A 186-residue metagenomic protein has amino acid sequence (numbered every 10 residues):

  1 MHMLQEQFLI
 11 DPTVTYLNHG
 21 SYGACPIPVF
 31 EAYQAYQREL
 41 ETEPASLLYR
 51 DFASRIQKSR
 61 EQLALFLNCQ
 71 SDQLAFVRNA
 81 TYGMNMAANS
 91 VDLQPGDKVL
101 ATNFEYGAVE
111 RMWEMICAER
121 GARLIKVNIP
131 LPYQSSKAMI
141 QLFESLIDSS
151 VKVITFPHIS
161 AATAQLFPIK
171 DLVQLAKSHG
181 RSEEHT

Functional and structural regions predicted by a protein language model:
M1-E184: Pyridoxal 5′-phosphate
